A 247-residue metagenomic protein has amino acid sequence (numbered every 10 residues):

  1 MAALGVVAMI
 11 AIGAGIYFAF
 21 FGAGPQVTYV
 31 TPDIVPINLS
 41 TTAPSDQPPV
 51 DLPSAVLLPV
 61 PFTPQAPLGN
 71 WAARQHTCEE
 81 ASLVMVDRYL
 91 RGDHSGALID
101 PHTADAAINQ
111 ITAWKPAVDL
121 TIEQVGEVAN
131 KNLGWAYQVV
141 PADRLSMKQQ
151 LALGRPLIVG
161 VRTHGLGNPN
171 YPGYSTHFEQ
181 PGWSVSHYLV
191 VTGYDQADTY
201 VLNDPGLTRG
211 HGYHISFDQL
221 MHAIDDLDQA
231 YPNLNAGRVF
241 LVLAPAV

Functional and structural regions predicted by a protein language model:
M1-E123, T163-G165, N170-G173, Q196 (+1 more regions): Active-site-adjacent structural segments surrounding the nucleophilic cysteine of cysteine proteases and isopeptidases
Y29-I34, A43, G167, G173-F178 (+2 more regions): Noncatalytic regulatory segments and standalone regulatory/sensor domains
L57, G154, G237-R238: Sequence-level motif detector for i,i+2 pairs with an aromatic at +2
Q75, E79-D87, D105, I122-G126 (+6 more regions): Extracytoplasmic/secreted envelope proteins and their assembly/folding machinery, especially bacterial periplasmic
S95-G96, Q138, P156, Y200: Secondary-structure boundary/capping residues
I99, L120, A142, G212-I215: Short coil/turn linker and secondary-structure boundary residues
A107-I111, V128, N132, Q150 (+1 more regions): Residues that form generic nucleotide/phosphate-binding pockets
K115-Y188, T192-Y194, L234: Predominantly the structural core of cysteine protease catalytic domains
